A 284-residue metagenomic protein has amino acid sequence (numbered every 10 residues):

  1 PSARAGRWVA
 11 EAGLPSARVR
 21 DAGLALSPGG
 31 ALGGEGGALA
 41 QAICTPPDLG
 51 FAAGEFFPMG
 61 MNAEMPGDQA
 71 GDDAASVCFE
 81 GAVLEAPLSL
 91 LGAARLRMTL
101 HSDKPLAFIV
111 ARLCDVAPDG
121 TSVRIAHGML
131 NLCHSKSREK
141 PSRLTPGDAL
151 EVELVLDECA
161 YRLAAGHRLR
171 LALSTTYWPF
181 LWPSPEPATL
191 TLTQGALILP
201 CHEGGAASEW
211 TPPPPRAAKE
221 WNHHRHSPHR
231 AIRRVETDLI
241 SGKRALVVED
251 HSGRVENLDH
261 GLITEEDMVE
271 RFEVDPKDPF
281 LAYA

Functional and structural regions predicted by a protein language model:
P1-A284: C-terminal, loop-rich substrate-recognition/catalytic regions characterized by aromatic stacking residues
